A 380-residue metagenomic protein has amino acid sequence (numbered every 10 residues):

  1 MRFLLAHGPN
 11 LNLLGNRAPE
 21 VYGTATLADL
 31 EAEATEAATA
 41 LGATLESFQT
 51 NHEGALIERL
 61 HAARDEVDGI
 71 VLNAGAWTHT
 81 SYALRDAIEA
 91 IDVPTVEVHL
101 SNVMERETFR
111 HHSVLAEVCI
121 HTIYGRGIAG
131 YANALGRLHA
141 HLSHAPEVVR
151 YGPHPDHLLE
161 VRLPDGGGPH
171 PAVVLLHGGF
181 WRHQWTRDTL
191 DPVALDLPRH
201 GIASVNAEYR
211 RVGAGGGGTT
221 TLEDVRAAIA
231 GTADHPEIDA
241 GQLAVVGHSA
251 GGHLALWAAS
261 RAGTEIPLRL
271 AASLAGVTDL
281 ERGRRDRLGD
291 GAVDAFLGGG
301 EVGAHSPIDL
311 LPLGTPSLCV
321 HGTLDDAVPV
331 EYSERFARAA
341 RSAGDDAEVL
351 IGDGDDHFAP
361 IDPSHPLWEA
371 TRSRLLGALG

Functional and structural regions predicted by a protein language model:
M1-F3: Extreme N-terminal starter segment of soluble prokaryotic enzymes
P9-L11, G75-T78, S101-V103, G179-F180 (+1 more regions): Short glycine-rich anion-binding loops that position phosphate/pyrophosphate groups of nucleotides and phosphorylated
L14-D29: Glycine- and acidic-residue-enriched helix-capping/strand-helix junction motifs
F48-H61, G215-L222: Structural motif
A63-I70: Short acidic/histidine-rich motifs immediately flanking catalytic phosphotransfer sites in two-component signaling
E89-R106: Short, acidic/small-residue loops that bind anionic groups at enzyme active sites
M104-S143: Short, glycine-/small-residue-rich phosphate/pyrophosphate-handling segment
S143-G380: Alpha/beta-hydrolase superfamily serine-hydrolase fold, recognizing
